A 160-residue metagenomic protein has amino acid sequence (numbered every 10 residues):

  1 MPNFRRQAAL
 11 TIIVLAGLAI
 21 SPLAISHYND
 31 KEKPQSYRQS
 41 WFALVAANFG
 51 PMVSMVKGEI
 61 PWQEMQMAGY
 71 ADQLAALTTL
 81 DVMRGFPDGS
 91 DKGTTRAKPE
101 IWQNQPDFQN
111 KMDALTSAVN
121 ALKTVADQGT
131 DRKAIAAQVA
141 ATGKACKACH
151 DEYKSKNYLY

Functional and structural regions predicted by a protein language model:
M1-P2, P34: General helical secondary-structure elements
P2-T11: Bacterial N-terminal signal peptides that target proteins for export
L10-V14, L18: Hydrophobic alpha-helical targeting segments used for export or membrane insertion
A24-I25: Signal peptide cleavage region of secreted peptide precursors
Y28, E32-Y160: Sequence context surrounding c-type heme c attachment/ligation sites in exported
